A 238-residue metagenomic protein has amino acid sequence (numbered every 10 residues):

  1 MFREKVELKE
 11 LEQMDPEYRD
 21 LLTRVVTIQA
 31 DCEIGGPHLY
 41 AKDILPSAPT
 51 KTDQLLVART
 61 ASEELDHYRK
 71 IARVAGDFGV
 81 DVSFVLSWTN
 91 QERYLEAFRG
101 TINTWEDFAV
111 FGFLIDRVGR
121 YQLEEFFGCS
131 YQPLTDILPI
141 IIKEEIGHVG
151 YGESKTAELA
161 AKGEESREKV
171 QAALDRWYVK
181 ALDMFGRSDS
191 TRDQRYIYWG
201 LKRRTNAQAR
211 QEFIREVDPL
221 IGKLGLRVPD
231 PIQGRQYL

Functional and structural regions predicted by a protein language model:
E7-Q29, W88-G112, C129, K162-G163 (+1 more regions): Acidic/His metal-coordination segments adjacent to aromatic residues that form catalytic metal sites in metalloenzymes
M14-Y18, G36-R59, G119-L134: Helix-loop segments that flank and shape redox-cofactor active sites
Y18-Q29, A48-D66, F108, Q132-I146 (+1 more regions): Alpha-helical scaffold segments that form or flank carboxylate-/histidine-based iron centers
Q29-P37, T60-A75, A109-G119, I141-G152 (+1 more regions): Alpha-helical transition-metal enzyme core signature, strongest for iron centers
Q54-L55, R59-S87, K155-L159: Conserved alpha-helical segments that form or flank metal/cofactor-binding pockets of metalloenzymes
V80-G150: Active-site-proximal alpha-helical scaffolds that flank and shape metal-associated catalytic sites
S130-G186: A contiguous pocket-lining binding segment that forms or flanks enzyme active sites
R167-L238: Extended, helix-rich structural scaffolds rather than catalytic motifs
